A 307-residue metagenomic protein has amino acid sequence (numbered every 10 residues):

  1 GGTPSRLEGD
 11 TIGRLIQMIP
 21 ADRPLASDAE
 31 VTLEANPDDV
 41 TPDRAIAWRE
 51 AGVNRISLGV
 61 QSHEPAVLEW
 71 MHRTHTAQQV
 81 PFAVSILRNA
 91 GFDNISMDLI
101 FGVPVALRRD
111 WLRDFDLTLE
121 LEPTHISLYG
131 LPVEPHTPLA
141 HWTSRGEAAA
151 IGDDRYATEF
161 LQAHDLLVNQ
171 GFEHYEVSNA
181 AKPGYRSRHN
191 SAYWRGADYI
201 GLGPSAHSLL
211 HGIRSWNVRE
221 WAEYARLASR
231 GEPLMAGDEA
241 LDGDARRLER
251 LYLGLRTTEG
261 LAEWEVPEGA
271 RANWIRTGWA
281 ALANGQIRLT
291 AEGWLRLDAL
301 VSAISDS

Functional and structural regions predicted by a protein language model:
G1-W264: C-terminal scaffold of the Radical SAM
V84, R271-A272: Short, hydrophobic-biased segments on the C-terminal half of alpha helices that form "recognition helices"
P183, A272-W274: Short amphipathic alpha-helical segments with coiled-coil-like heptad repeat character
I275-G285: A short, conserved structural fragment
Q286-T290: Minor-groove-contacting beta-hairpin "wing" of winged helix-turn-helix DNA-binding domains
E292-S307: Short, amphipathic alpha-helical interaction segments positioned at domain boundaries
